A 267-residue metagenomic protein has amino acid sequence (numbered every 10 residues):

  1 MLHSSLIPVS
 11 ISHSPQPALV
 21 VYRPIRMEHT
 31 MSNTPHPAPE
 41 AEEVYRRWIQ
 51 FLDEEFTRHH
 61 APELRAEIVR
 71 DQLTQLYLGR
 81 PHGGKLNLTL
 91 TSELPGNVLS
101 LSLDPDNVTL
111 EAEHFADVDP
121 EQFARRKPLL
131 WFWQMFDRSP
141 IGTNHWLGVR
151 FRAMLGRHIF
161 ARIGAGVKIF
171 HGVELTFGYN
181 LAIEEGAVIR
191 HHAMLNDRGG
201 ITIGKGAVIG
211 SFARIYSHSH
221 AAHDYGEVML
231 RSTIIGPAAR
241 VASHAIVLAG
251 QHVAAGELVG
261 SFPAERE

Functional and structural regions predicted by a protein language model:
L2-H158: Terminal amphipathic alpha-helical/low-complexity segments used for targeting or macromolecular assembly
E28-S32, Q75-V108, L175, Y179-A182 (+7 more regions): Soluble, non-transmembrane catalytic domains of enzymes that act on hydrophobic metabolites at membranes
I159, A165, F170-H171, T176-F177 (+12 more regions): Left-handed beta-helix
